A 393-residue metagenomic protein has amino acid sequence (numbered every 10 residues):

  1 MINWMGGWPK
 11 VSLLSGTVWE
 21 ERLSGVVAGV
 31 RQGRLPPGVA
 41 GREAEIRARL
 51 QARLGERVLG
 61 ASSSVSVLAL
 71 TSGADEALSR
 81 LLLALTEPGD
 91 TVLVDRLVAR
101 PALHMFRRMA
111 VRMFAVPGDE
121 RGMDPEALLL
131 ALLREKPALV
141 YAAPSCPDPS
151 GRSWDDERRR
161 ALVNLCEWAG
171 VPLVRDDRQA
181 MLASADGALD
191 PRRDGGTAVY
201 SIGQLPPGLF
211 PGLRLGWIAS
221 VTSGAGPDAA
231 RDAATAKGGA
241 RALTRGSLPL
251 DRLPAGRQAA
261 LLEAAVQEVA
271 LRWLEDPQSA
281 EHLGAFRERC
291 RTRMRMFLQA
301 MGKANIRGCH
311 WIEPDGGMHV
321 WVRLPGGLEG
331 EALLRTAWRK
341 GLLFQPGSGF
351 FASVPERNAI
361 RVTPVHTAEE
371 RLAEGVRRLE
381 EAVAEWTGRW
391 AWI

Functional and structural regions predicted by a protein language model:
M1-A44, V171, G256, L342-L343: N-terminal "arm"/small-domain region of PLP-dependent enzymes with the aminotransferase-like
A28, G33-G170, M181-D194, C290 (+1 more regions): Conserved core of the PLP fold type I
M181, D190-R252, A265: Active-site PLP attachment segment
S223, R245-P249, E268-A285, G302: Amphipathic alpha-helix from the class-I
G284-L298, C309-R323: Conserved glycine-rich beta-strand-loop-beta hairpin in the small C-terminal domain of fold type I
W321-G326, F344-A384, I393: Conserved PLP-binding active-site segment of the aspartate aminotransferase-like
L333-W338, V376-E380: Short amphipathic alpha-helices in soluble, non-transmembrane regions that often serve as interface/regulatory elements
